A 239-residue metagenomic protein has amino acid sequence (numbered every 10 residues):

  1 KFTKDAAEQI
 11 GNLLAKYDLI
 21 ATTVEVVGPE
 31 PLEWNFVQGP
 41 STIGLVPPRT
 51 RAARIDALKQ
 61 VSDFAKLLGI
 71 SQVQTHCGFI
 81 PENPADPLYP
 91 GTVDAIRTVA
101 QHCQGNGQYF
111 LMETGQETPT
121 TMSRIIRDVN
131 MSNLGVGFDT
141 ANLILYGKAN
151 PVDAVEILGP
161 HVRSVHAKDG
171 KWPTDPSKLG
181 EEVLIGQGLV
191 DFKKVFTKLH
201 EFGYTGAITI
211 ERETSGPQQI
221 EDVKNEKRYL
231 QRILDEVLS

Functional and structural regions predicted by a protein language model:
K1-K66, Q104, M131, P160 (+3 more regions): N-terminal pre-domain/capping segments
K1-T3, R49, P84-Y89, G147-A149 (+2 more regions): Short, solvent-exposed loop/turn segments at secondary-structure boundaries
E8, A15, R97, G105 (+2 more regions): Histidine-acidic metal/acid-base catalytic patches
D18, G69, G203: Conserved functional loop/turn residues at catalytic and ligand-binding sites
T22-V27, V73-H76, L111-G115, G137-D139 (+2 more regions): A cross-family glycoside hydrolase active-site/sugar-binding cleft signature
P31-G135, I220: Active-site acidic/histidine proton-transfer and metal-coordination neighborhood in alpha/beta enzyme cores
